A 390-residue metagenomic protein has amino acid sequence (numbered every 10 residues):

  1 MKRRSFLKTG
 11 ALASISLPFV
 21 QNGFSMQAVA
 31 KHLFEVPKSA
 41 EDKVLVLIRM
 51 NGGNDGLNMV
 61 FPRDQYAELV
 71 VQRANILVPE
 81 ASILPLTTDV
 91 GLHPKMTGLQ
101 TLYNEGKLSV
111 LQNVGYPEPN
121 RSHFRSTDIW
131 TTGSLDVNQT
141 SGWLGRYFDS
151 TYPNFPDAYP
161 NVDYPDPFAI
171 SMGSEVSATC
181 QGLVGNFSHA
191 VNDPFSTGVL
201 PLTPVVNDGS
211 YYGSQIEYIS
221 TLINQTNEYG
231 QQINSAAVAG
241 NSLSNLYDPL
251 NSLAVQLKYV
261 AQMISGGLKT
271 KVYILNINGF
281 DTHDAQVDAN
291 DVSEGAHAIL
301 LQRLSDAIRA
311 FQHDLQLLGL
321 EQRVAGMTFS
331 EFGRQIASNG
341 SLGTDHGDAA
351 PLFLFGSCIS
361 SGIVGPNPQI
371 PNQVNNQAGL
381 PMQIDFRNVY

Functional and structural regions predicted by a protein language model:
M1-D306, A310-L318, A337, P351-Y390: Feature for exported/extracytoplasmic and membrane-associated proteins, marking the mature portion
A67-L69, G343-H346: Short, surface-exposed loop/turn microsegments at beta-strand edges and helix-strand junctions
Y273-N276, A325-F329: Short, conserved beta-strand edge motifs with alternating hydrophobic and charged residues
D314-L320, G326-D345, F353: Hydrophobic alpha-helical bundle architecture
